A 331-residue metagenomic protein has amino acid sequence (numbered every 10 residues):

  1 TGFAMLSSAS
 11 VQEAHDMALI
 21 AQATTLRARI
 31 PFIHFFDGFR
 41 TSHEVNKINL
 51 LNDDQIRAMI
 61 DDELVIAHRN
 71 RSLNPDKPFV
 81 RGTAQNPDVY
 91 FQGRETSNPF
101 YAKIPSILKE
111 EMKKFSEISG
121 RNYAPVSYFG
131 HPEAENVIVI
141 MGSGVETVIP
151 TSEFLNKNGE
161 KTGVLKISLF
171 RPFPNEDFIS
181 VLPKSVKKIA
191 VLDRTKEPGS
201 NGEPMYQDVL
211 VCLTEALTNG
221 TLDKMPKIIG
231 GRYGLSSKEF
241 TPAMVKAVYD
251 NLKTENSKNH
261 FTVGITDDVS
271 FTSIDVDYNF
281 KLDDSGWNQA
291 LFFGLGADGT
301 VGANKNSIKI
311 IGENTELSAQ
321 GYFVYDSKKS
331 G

Functional and structural regions predicted by a protein language model:
T1-F3, N175-E197, F323-G331: A structural-propensity feature for long, helix-poor, extended segments
T1-G38, T218-G234: Conserved thiamine diphosphate
D16-L19, H43-L50, I149-T151, E176-D177 (+4 more regions): Short acidic, glycine/serine/threonine-rich loops at helix termini
L19-T24, N49-N52, P150-G159, I179-P183 (+2 more regions): Short, solvent-exposed amphipathic alpha-helical segments in soluble enzyme and RNA/protein-processing domains
F32-S127: Conformationally flexible catalytic loops at phosphate/diphosphate-handling active centers
K113-N136, I149, S273-W287: Glycine-/acidic-rich phosphate or pyrophosphate-binding loops and their flanking alpha/beta elements
I118, P132-E133, V139-S168, G286-G331: Anionic-ligand anchoring segments at beta-strand to alpha-helix junctions in alpha/beta enzyme folds, i.e., glycine
K188-L282: Peripheral docking tails and interdomain loops at the edges of cofactor- or intermediate-handling domains
